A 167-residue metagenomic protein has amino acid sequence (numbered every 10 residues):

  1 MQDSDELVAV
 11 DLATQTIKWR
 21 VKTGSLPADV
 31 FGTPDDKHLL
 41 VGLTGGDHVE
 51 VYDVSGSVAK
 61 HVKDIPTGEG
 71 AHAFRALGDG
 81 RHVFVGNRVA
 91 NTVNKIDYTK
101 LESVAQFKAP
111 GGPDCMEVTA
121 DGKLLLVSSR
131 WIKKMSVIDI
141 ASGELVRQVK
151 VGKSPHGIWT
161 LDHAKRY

Functional and structural regions predicted by a protein language model:
M1-Y167: Predominantly soluble domains enriched in secretory-pathway, periplasmic, or organellar proteins
